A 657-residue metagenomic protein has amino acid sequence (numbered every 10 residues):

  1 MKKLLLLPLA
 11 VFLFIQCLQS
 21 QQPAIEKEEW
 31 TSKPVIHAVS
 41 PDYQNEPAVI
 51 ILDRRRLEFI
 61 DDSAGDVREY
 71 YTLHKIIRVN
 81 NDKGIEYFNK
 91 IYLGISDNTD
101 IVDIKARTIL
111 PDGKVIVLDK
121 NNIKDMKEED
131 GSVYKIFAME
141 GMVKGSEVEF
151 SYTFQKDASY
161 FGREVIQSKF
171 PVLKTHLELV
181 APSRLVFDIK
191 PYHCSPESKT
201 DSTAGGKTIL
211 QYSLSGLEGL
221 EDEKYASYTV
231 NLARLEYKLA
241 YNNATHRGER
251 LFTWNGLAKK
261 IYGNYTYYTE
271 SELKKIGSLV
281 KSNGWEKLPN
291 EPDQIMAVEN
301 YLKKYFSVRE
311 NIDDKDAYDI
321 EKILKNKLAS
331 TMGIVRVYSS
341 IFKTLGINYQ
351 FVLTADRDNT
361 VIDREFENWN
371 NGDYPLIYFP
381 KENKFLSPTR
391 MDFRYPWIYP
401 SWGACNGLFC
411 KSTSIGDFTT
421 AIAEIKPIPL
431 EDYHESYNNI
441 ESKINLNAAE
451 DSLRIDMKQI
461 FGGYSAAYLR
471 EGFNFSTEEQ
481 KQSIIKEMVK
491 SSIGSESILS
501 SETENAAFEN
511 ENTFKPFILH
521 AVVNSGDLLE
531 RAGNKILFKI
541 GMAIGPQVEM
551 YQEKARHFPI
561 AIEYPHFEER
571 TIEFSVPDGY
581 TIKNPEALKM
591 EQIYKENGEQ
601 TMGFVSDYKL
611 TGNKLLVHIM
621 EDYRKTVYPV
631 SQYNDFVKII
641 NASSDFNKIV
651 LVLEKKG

Functional and structural regions predicted by a protein language model:
M1-I25: Bacterial Sec-dependent N-terminal signal peptides
Q21-L93, L430-Q459: Early extracytoplasmic/domain-onset interaction patches
Q22-I36, Q155-S159, R163-K169, H176-D313 (+7 more regions): Secretory-pathway-linked proteins and extracytosolic
K75, V148, L177, V298 (+4 more regions): Cysteine-centered nucleophilic/redox motifs
Y92-L118, V172-I189, G472-E502, E568-Y594: Solvent-exposed beta-hairpin/edge-strand motifs
I104-Q167, E197-L232, L288, K443 (+1 more regions): A surface-exposed beta-strand-loop module
M332-A421: Hydrophobic/aromatic-rich core segments of domains that either
G416-L528: Long hydrophobic segments that form regular secondary structure
